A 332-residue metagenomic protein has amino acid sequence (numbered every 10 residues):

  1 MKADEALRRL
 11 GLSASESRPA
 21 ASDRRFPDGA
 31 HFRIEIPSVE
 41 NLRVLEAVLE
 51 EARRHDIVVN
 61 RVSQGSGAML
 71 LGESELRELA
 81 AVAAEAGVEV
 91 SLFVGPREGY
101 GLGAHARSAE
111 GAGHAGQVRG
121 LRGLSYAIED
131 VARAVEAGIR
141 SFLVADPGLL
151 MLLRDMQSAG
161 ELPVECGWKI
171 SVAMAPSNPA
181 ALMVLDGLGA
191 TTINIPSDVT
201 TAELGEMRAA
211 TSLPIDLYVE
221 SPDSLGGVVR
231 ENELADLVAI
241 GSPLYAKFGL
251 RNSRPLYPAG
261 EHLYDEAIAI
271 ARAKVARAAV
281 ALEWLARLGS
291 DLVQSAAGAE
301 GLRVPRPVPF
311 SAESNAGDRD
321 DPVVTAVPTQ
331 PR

Functional and structural regions predicted by a protein language model:
M1-I139, V144-P176, T201-R332: Active-site pocket-lining/capping segments in soluble small-molecule metabolic enzymes
F142, A190-P196: Conserved catalytic-core segments centered on acid/base and nucleophilic motifs
